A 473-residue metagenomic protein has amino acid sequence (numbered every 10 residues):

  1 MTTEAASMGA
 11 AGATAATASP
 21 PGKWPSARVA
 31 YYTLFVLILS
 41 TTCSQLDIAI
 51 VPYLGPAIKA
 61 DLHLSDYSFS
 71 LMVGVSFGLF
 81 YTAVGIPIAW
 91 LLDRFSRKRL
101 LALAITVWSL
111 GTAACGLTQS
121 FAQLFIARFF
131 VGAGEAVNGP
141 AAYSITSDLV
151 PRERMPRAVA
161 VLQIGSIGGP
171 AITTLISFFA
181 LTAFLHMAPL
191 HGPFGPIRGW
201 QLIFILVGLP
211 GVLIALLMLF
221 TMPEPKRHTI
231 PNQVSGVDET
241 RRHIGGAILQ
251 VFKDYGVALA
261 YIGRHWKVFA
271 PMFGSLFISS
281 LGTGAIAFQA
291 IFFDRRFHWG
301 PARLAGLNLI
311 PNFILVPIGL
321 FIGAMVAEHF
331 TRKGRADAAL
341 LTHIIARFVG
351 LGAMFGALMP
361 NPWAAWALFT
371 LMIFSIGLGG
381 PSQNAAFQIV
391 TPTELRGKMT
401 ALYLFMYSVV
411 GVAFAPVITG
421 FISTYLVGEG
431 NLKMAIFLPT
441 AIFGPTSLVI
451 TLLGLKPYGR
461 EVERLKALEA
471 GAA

Functional and structural regions predicted by a protein language model:
T17-A27, P225-A270, R296: Juxtamembrane intracellular "pre-TM" segments in multi-pass secondary transporters
V51-P52, Y261-V316, L320, I376 (+3 more regions): Extracytoplasmic gate region of multi-pass secondary transporters
P52-A83: Extracellular/periplasmic helix-loop-helix junction of adjacent transmembrane segments in MFS-like secondary
G74-A89, I310-G323: Central cavity-lining transmembrane alpha-helices of secondary-active solute carriers, predominantly the Major
A83-A122: Conserved MFS/SLC helix-loop-helix module at the cytosolic interface between two early adjacent transmembrane helices
A127-S166: Cytoplasmic helix-loop-helix junction between adjacent transmembrane helices in 12-TM secondary transporters
L162-E224: Helix-loop-helix hairpin linking two adjacent transmembrane segments in secondary transporters
A336-Q383: C-terminal transmembrane helical hairpin of 12-TM major facilitator-type secondary transporters
